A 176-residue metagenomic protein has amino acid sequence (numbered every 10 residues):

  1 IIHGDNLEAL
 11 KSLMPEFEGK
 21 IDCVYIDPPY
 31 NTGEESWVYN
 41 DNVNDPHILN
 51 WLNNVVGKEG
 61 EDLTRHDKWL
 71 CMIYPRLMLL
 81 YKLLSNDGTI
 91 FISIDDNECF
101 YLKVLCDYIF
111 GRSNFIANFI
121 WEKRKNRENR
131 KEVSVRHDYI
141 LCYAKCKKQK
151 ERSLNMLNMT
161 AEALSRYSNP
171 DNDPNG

Functional and structural regions predicted by a protein language model:
I1-G176: Core catalytic lobe of class I
